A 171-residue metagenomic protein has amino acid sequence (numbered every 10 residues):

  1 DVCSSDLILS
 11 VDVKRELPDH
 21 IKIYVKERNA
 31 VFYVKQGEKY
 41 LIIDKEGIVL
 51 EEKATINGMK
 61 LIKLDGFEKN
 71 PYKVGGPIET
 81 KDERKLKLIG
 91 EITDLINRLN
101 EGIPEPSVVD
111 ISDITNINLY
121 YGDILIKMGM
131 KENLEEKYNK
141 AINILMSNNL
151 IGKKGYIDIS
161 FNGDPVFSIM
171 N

Functional and structural regions predicted by a protein language model:
V2-S4: Short, small-residue-biased leader/transition segments that mark boundaries at the very start of proteins
S10-N171: Charged, solvent-exposed interaction patches on well-folded alpha/beta domains that mediate macromolecular contacts
